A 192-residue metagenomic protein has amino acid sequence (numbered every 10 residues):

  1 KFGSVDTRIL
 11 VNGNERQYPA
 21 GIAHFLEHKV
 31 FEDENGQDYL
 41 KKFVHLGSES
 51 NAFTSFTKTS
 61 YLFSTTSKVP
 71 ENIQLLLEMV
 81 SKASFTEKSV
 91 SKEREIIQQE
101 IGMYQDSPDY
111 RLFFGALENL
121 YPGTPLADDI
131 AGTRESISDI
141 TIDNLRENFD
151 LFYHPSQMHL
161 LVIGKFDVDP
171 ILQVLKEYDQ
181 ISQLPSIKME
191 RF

Functional and structural regions predicted by a protein language model:
K1-D38, R146-F192: His/Glu-rich zincin catalytic helix
E34-N148, D169, R191: Acidic/histidine-enriched segments that form metal/cofactor-coordinating and catalytic pocket/exosite environments
